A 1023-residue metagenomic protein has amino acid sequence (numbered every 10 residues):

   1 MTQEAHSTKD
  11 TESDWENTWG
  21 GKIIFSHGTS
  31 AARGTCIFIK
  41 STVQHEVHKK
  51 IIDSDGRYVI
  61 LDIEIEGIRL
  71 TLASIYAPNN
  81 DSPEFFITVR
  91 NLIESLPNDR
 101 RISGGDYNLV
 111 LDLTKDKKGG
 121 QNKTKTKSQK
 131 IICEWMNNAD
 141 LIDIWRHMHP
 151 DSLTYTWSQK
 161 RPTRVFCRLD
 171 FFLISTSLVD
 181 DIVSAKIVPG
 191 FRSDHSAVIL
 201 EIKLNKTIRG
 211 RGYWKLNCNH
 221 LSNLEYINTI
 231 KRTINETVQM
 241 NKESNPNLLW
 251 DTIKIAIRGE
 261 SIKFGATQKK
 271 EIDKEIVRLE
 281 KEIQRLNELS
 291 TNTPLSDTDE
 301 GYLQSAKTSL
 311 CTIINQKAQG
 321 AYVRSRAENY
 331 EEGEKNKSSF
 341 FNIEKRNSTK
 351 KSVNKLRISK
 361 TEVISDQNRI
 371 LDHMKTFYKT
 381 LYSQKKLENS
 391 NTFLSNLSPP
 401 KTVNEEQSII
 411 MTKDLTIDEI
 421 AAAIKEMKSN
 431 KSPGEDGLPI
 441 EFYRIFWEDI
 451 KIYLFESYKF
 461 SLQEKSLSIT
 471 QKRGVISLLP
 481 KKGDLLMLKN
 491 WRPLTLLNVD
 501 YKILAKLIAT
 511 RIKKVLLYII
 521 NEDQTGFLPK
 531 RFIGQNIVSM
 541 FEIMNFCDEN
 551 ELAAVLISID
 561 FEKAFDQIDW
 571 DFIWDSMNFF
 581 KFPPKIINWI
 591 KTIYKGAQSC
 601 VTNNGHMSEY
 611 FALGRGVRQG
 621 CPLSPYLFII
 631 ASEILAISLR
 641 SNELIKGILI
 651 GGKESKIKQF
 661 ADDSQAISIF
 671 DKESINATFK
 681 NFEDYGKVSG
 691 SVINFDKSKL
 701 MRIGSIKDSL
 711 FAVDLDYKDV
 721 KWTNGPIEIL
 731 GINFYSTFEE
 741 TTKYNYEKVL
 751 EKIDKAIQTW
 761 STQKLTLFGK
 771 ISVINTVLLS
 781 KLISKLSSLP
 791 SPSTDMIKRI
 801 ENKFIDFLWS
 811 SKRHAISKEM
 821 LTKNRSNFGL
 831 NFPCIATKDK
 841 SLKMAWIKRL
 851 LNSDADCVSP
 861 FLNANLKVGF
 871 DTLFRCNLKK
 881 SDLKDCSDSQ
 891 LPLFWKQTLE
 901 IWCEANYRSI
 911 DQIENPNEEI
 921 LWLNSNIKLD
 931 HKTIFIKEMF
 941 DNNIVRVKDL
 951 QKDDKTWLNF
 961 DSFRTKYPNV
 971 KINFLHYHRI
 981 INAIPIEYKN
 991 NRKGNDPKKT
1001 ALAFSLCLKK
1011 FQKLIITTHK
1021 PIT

Functional and structural regions predicted by a protein language model:
M1-G28, F85-T176, Y226-N228, R232-E236 (+3 more regions): Metal-dependent phosphoesterases centered on the DNase I-like endonuclease/exonuclease/phosphatase
M1-R101, K123-T124, S222, Y226 (+4 more regions): Short phosphate/oxyanion-binding micro-motifs
W15-E16, M148-V165, E406-I410, G605 (+1 more regions): Short, conserved micro-motifs composed of acidic
D62-L70, R100-I102, K127-Q129, R164-C167 (+12 more regions): Surface polyanion/phosphate-binding segment centered on an Asp-His-Pro turn
V198-E201, W214, Y378, K658 (+5 more regions): A conserved non-catalytic segment of reverse transcriptases and RNA-directed RNA polymerases corresponding to the late
I272-K379, K413-T470, I476, D548-A553 (+1 more regions): Short, charged alpha-helical motifs in flexible N/C-terminal segments and linkers
F341-E344, E406-I634: Conserved pre-catalytic core of RNA-dependent polymerases
L786, I800, K812-T1023: Extended C-terminal regions of large enzymes
